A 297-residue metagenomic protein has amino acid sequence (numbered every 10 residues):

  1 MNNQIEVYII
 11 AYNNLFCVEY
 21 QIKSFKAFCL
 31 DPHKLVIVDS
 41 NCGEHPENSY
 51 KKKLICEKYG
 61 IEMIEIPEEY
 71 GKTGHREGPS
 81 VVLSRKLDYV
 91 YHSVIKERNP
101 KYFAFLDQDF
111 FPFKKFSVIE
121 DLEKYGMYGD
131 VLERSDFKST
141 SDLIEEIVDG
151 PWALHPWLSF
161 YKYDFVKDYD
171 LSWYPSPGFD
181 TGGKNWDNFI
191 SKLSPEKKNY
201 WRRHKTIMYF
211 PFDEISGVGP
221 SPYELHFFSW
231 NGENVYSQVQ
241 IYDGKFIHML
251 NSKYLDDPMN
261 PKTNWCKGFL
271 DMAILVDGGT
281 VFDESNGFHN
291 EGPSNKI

Functional and structural regions predicted by a protein language model:
M1-K23: N-proximal low-complexity "stem/linker" segments adjacent to membrane-targeting elements
K23-P32: Short, acidic, metal-binding catalytic loop of nucleotide-sugar glycosyltransferases
L35-D39: Short internal beta-strands
N41, H45-N99: Active-site-proximal specificity loops/subdomain of glycosyltransferases
S80-L83, F111-N188: Conserved catalytic core of nucleotide-sugar-dependent glycosyltransferases
V90, P100-F111: Short beta-strand-to-loop acidic/aromatic patch adjacent to the donor-nucleotide binding site
S176-I297: C-terminal catalytic/acceptor-binding lobe
